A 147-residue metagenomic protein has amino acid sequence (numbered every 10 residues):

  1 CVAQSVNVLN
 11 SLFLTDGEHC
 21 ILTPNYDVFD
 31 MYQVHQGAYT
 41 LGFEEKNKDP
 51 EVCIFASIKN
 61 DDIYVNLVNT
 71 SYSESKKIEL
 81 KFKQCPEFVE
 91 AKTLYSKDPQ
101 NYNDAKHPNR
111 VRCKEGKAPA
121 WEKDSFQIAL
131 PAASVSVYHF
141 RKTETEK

Functional and structural regions predicted by a protein language model:
C1, D30-G37, V68, Y72 (+2 more regions): Hydrophobic alpha-helix feature that most strongly marks membrane-spanning transmembrane helices and their immediate
C1-D30, V34-A56: Aromatic/acidic polysaccharide-binding cleft in carbohydrate-active enzymes
S11, Y39-G42, N66, E74-E79 (+4 more regions): Extended hydrophobic-aromatic, low-complexity segments
G42, K48, K59, E74 (+1 more regions): Ser/Thr- and Asn-enriched, surface-exposed coil loops between beta-strands
P50-C85, A91-L94, A133-H139: Carbohydrate-binding surface patches
C85-L130: Acidic, Ser/Thr/Pro-rich beta/coil linker or hinge segments at domain junctions
E122-K147: Beta-strand-rich recognition/accessory modules
